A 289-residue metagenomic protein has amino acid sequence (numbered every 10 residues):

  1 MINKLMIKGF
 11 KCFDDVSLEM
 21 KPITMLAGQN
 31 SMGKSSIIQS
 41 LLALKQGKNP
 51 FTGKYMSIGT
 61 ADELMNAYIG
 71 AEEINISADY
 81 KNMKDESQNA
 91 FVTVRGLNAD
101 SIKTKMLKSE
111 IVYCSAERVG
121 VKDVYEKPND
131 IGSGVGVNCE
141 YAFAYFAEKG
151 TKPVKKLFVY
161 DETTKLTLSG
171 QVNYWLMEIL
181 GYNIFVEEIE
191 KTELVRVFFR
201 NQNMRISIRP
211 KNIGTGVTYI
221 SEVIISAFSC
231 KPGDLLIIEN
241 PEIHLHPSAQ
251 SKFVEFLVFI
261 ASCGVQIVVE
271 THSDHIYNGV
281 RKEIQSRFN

Functional and structural regions predicted by a protein language model:
M1-G53, I189-N289: Switch/communication elements of ASCE P-loop NTPase nucleotide-binding domains
G47-E222, S226, K231-P232: Phosphate-coordinating catalytic segments in nucleotide- and nucleic-acid-processing enzymes
